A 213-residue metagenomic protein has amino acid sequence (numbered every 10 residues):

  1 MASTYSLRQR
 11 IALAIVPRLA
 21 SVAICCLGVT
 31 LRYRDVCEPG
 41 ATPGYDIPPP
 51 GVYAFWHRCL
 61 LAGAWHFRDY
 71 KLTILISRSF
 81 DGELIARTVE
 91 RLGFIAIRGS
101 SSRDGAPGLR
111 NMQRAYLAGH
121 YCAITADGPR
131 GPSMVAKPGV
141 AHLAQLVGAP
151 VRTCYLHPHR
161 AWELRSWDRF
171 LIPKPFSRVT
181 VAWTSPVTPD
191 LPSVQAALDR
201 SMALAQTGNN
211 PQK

Functional and structural regions predicted by a protein language model:
A2-V29, Y45, R68, T73 (+4 more regions): Non-catalytic C-terminal accessory region of glycerolipid acyltransferases and related lyso-lipid remodeling enzymes
A20, I24-R78, I85: Conserved H-X4-D acyltransferase segment
R34-V36, I97, A182: General small-molecule cofactor/ligand-binding pocket signal
V52-L61, G82, R103-L117: Short, composition-biased local secondary-structure segments
S77-R91, S101: Short, surface-exposed acidic-centric catalytic microdomains
